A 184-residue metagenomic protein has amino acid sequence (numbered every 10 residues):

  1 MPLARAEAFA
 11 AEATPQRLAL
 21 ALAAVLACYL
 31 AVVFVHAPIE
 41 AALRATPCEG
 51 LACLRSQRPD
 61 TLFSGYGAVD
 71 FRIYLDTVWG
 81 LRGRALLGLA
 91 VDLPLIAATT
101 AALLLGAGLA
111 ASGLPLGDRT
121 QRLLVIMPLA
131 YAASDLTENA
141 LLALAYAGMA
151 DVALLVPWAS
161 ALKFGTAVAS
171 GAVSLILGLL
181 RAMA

Functional and structural regions predicted by a protein language model:
P2-L87: Interfacial loop at the N-terminal end of multi-pass membrane proteins
F9-A13, W79-L86, S112-R122, G148-W158: Juxtamembrane loop-transmembrane helix junctions in multi-pass integral membrane proteins, especially the extracellular
T14-A24, G108, L114-A130: Interfacial segments of alpha-helical transmembrane regions
A37, A41-A45, A111-S112, L116-G117 (+3 more regions): Transmembrane helix-loop junctions in multipass membrane proteins, especially transporters and channels
L75-W79, A102-A111, E138-G148: Membrane-helix exit/interface motif
L86-A101, P157-A169: Membrane-interface loop-to-helix entry segments
L93-G113, G171-A184: Transmembrane alpha-helical segments in integral membrane proteins
V125-L179: Alpha-helical transmembrane segments of multi-pass integral membrane proteins, characterized by long hydrophobic
